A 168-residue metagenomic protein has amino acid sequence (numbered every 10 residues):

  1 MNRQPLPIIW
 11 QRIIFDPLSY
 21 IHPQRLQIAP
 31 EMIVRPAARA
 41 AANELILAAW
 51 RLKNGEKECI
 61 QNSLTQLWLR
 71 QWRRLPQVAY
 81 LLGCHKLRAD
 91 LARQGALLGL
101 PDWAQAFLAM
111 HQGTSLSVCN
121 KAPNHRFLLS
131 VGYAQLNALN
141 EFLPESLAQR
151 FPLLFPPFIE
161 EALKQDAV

Functional and structural regions predicted by a protein language model:
M1-V168: General marker for long, soluble alpha-helical cores
